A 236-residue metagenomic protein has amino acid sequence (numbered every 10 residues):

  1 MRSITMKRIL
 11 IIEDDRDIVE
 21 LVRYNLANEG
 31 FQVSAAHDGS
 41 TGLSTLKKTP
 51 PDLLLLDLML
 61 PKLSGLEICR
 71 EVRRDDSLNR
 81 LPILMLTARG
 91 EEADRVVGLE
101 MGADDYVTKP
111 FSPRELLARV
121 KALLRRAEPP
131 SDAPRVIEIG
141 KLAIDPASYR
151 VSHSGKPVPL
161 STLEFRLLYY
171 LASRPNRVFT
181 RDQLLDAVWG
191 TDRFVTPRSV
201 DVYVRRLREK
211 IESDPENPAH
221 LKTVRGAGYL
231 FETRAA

Functional and structural regions predicted by a protein language model:
M1-L10, A236: Non-catalytic signal-transmission and effector/linker regions of two-component phosphorelay proteins
K7-R8, K121-V178, D182: Short, Lys/Arg-enriched segments at the junction into DNA-binding effector domains of transcriptional regulators
E13: Conserved acidic carboxylate
D17-N28: Charged docking surfaces used in two-component/phosphorelay signaling
A35-L53: Acidic, metal-coordinating helix/loop segments flanking the phosphotransfer/catalytic sites of two-component signaling
P50-D52, S77-P82, F194: His-Asp phosphorelay/catalytic-motif detector in bacterial-type signaling
S64-L66, R70-D75, R80-E138: Basic, amphipathic DNA-recognition helix from helix-turn-helix-like DNA-binding domains
P134, P159, V202-V204, R208-A236: DNA-binding patch around the recognition helix
